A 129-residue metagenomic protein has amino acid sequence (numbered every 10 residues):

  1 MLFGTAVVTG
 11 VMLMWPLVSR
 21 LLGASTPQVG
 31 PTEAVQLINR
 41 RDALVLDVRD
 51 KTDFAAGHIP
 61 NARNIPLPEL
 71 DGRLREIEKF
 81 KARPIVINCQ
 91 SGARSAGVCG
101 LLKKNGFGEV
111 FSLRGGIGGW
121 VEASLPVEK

Functional and structural regions predicted by a protein language model:
M1-A43, K51-P84, R94-K129: Rhodanese-like catalytic fold shared by cysteine-dependent sulfurtransferases and DSP/PTP-type phosphatases
L46: Conserved beta/loop motifs at nucleotide-recognition and modification sites
I87-N88: Short, surface-exposed ligand- or partner-binding patches at beta-edge/loop junctions that are enriched in aromatics
